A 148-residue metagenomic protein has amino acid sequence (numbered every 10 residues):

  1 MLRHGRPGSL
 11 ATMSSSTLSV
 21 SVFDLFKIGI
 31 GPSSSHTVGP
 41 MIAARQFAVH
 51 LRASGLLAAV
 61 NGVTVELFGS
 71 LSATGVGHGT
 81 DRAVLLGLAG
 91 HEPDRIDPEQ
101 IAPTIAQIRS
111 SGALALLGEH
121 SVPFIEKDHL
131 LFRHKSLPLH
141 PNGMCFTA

Functional and structural regions predicted by a protein language model:
L2-H4, S9-A148: Fe-S-dependent hydro-lyases/dehydratases of central metabolism
